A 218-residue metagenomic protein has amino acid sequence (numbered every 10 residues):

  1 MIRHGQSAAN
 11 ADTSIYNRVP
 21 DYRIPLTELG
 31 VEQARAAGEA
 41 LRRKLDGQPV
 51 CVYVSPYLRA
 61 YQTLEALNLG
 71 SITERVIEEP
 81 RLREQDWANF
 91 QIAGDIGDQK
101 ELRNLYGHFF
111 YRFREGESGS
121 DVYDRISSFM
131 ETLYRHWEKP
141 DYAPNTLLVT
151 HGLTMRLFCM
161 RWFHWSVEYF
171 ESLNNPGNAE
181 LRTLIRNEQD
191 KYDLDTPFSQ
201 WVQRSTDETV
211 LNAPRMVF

Functional and structural regions predicted by a protein language model:
I2, E79, V149: Generic enzyme active-site microenvironment
I2-E74, D121-I126: Active-site-proximal alpha-helix that buttresses catalytic centers in soluble enzyme cores
S7, T154-M155: Short active-site segment of divalent metal-dependent hydrolases/proteases that encodes the spacing between
A8-D12, P20-P25, L67-S128, T196-F198 (+2 more regions): Phosphate-handling substructures
A37, R81-G97, R135, K139-Y142 (+1 more regions): Acidic, low-complexity terminal tails and accessory targeting/binding regions of phosphate-metabolizing enzymes
A40-R43, A66-G70, T132, H136 (+1 more regions): Active-site catalytic microenvironments for nucleophilic, acid-base chemistry
V50, Y142-G152: Generic beta-sheet signal
Y61-E65, E131, R156-L157: Alpha-helical elements of the RecA-like P-loop NTPase motor core of helicases
